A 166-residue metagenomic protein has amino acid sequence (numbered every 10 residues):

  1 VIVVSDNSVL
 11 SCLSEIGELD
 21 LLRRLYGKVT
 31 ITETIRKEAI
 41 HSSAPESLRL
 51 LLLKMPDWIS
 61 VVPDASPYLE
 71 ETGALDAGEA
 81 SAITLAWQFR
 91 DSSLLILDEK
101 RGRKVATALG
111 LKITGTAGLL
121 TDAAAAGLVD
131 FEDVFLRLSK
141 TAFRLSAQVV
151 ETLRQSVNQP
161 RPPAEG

Functional and structural regions predicted by a protein language model:
V1-L94, K100, A108-L111, D133 (+1 more regions): Active-site-proximal, substrate-binding regions of enzyme catalytic domains and RNA-binding/basic surfaces
K100-R101, G118: Short, ordered loop/turn segments at secondary-structure junctions
K104-V105, L128-F131: Short active-site-adjacent structural elements
T107, A124-A125, S139: Short polybasic/polar patches that bind polyanions
T116-L128: Long, charge-dense
